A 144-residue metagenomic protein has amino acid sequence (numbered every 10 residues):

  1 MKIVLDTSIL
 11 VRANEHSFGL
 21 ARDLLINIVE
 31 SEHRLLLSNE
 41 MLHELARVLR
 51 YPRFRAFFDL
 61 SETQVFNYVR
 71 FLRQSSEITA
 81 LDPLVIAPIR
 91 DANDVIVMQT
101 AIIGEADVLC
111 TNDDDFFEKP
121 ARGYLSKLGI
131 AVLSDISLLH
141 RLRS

Functional and structural regions predicted by a protein language model:
M1-L37: Short, well-structured N-terminal submotif of metal-dependent ribonuclease cores
D6-T7, L37-S38, N112-D113, S134: A secondary-structure boundary/capping signal
L10, L42, F54, F116-F117 (+1 more regions): A generic structural signal for short hydrophobic patches within well-formed alpha-helices
N14-E15, L49, P120: Short, flexible helix/strand-to-coil boundary loops that buttress conserved ligand/catalytic motifs in alpha/beta
N27, T100, Y124: Hydrophobic/aromatic ligand-binding patch that stacks against planar heteroaromatic rings of cofactors or nucleotides
N27-L84: PIN-domain endoribonuclease scaffold, especially VapC-family toxins
R73-V108: Active-site neighborhoods of divalent-metal-dependent phosphate/nucleic-acid chemistry enzymes
G104-V108, D114-S144: Acidic, PIN/NYN-like endoribonuclease modules and their adjacent C-terminal/linker elements
